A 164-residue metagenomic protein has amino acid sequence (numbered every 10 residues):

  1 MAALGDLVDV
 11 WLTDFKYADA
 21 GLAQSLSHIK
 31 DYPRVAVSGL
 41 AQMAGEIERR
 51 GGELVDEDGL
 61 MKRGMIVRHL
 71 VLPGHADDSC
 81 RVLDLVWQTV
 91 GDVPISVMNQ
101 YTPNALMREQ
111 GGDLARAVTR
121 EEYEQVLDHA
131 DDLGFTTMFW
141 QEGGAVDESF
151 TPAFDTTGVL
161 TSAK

Functional and structural regions predicted by a protein language model:
L4-G5, S27-I29, P152-T157: Short low-complexity, flexible loop/linker segments enriched in glycine and/or proline with clustered acidic
G5-D19, P94-Y101: Non-cysteine beta-strand/loop elements that form the S-adenosyl-L-methionine
G5-D6, R34, S38, L60-M65: Short gly/pro-enriched beta-turn/loop segments at secondary-structure junctions
D14-Y32: Mobile active-site "lid"/loop adjacent to the S-adenosyl-L-methionine
L26-R34, L70-D77: A short glycine-/small-residue-rich loop at the edge of a beta-strand within enzyme catalytic domains
K30-E48: Glycine-rich S-adenosyl-L-methionine
R49-K164: Auxiliary Fe-S-binding modules of radical SAM enzymes
